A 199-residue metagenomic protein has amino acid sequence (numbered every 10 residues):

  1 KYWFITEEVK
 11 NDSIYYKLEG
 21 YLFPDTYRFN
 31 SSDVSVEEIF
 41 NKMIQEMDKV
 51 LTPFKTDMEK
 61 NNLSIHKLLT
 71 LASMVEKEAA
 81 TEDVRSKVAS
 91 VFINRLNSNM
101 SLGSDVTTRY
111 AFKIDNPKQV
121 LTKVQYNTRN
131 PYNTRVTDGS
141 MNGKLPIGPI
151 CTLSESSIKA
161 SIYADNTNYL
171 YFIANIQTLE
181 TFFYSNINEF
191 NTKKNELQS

Functional and structural regions predicted by a protein language model:
Y2-S199: Bacterial extracytoplasmic/cell-wall-associated proteins, especially those involved in peptidoglycan
